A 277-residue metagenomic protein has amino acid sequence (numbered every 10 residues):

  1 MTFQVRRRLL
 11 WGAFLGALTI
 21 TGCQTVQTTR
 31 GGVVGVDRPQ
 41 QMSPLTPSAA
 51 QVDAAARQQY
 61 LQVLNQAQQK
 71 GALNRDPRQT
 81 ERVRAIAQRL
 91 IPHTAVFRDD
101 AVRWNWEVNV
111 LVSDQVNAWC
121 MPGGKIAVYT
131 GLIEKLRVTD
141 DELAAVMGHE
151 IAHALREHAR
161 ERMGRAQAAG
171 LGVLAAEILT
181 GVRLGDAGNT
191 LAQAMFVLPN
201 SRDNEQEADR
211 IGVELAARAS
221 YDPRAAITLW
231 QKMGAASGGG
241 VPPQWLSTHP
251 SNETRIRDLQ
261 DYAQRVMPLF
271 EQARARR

Functional and structural regions predicted by a protein language model:
T2-G12, T21-R277: A Zn2+-metalloprotease active-site environment signal
